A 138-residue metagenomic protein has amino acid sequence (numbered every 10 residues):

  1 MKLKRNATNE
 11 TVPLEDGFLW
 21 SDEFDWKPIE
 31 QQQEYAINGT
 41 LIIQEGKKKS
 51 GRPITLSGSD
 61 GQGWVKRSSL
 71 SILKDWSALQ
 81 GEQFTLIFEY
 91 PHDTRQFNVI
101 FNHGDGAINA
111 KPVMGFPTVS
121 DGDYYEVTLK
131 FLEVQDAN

Functional and structural regions predicted by a protein language model:
M1-N138: Extracellular/virion structural assembly segments
